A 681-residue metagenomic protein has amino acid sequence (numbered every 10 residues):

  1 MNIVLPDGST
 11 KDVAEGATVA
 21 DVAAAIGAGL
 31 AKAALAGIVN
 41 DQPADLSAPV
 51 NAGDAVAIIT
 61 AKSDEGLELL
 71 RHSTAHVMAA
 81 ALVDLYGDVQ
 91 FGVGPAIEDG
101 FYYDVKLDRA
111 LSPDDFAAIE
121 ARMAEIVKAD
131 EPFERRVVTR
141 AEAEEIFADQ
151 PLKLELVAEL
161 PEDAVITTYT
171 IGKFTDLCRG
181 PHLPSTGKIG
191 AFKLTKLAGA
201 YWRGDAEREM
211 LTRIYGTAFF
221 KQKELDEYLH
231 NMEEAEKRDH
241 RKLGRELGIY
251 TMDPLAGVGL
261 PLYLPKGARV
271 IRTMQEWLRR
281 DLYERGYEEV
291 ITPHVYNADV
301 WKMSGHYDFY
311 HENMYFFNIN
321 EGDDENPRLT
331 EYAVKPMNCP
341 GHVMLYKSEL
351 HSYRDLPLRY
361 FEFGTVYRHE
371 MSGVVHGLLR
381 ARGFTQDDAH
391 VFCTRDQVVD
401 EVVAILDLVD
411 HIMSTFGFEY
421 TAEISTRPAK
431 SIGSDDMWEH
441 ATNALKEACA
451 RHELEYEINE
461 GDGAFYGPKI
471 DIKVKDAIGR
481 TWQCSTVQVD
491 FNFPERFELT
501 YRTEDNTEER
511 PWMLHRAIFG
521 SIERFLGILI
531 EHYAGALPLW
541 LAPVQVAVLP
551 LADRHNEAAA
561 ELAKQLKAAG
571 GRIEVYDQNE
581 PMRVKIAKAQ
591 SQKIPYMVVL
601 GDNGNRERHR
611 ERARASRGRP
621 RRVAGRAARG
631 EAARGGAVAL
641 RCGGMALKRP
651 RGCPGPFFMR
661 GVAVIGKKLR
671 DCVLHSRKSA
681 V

Functional and structural regions predicted by a protein language model:
M1-Q90, E98, D104-G652: NTP/phosphate- and nucleic-acid-binding module
A23, Q275, R382, G661-I665 (+1 more regions): Generic secretory/membrane-interface signal
D88, S679-A680: Hydrophobic alpha-helical membrane context
L647-V662, G666-D671, S679: Positively charged N-terminal leader segments that act as targeting/secretion signals
